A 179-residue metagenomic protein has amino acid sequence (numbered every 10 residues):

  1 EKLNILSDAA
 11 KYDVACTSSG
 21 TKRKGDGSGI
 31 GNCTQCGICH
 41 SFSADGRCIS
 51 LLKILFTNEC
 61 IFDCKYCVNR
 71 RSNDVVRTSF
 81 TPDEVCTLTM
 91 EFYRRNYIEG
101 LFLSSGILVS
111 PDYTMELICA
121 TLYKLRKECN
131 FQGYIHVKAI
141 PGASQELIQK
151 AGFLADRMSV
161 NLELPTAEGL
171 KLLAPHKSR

Functional and structural regions predicted by a protein language model:
E1-E59: Flexible, acidic/Gly-rich N-terminal and inter-domain linker regions that tether and position cofactor-handling modules
K2, K11, K22-K24, K53 (+6 more regions): Context-gated lysine
G46-I49, I61-C64, G100, Y134: A common structural microfeature
N58-R70: Local cysteine-cluster metal-coordination motifs and their immediate loop/turn environment, predominantly Fe-S cluster
C60, E146-I148: Short, glycine/polar-rich helix-capping loops at beta-to-alpha or helix-loop-helix junctions that flank or form
R70-V85, Y93-I118, K124-Q145, G152-R179: Core AdoMet radical
M90: Structure-specific DNA junction-binding interface
